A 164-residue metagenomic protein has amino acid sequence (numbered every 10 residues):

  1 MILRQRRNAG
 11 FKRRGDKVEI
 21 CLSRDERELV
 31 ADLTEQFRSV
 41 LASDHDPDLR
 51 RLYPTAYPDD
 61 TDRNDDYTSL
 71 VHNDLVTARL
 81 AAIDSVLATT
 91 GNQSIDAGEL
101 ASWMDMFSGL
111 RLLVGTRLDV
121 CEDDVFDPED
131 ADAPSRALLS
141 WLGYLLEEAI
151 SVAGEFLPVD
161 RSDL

Functional and structural regions predicted by a protein language model:
M1-T77, A81, S85, T89 (+4 more regions): Charged, alpha-helix-forming regions
